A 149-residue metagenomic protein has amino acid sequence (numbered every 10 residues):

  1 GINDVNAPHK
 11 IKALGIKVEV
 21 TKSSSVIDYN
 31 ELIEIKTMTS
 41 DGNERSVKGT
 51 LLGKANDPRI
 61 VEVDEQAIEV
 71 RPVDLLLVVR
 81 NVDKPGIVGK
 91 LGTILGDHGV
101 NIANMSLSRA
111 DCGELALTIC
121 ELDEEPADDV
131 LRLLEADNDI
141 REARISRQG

Functional and structural regions predicted by a protein language model:
G1-G149: NAD(P)-dependent dehydrogenase/reductase Rossmann-like domain
